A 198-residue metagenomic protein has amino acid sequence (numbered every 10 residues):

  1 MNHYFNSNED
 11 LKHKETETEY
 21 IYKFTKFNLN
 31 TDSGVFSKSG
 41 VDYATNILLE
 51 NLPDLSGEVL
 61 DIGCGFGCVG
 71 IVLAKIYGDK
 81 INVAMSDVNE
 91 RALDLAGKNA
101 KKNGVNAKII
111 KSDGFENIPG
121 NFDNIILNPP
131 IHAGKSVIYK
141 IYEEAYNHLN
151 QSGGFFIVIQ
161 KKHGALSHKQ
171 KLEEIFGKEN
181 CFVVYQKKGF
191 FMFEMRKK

Functional and structural regions predicted by a protein language model:
M1-Y22, G34-S37: N-terminal auxiliary segments of SAM/dcSAM-dependent transferases
Y43-L127: Conserved SAM/SAH cofactor-binding pocket of Class I
L73, E144-Y146, L172: Class I S-adenosylmethionine-dependent transferase superfamily signal
D87-E90, V137, Q160: Short beta->alpha hinge that forms the Motif I/post-I loop of the SAM-binding pocket
Y139-Q151: A short glycine-rich, Lys/Arg-flanked "PGG" loop and its adjoining helix->strand segment in the class I
S152-I159: Conserved beta-strand signature within the Rossmann-like core of class I S-adenosyl-L-methionine
Q160-G177: Conserved class I S-adenosyl-L-methionine
Y185-K198: Core SAM-dependent methyltransferase catalytic element
